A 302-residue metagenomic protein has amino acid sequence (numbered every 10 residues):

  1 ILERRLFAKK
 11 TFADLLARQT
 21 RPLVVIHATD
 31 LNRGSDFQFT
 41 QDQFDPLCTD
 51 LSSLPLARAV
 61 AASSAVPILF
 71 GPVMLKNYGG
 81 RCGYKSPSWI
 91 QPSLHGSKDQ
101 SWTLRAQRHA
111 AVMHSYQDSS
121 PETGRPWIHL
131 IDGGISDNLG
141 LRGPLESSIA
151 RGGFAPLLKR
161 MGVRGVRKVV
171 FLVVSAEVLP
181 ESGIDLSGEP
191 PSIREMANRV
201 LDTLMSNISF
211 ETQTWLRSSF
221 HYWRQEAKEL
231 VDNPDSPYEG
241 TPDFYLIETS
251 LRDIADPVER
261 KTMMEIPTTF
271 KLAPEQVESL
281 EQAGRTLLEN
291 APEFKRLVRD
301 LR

Functional and structural regions predicted by a protein language model:
I1-S147: Active-site gating loop/helix substructures
M113-S148, G152-R302: C-terminal helical/tail subdomains of lipid-metabolizing enzymes
